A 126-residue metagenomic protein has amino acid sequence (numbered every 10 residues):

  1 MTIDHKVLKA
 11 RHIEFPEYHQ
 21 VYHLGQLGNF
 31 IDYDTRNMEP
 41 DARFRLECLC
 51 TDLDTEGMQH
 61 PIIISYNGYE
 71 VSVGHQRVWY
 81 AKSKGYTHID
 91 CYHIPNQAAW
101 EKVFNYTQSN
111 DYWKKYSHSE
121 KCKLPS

Functional and structural regions predicted by a protein language model:
M1-S72, Q76-P95, W100-S109, W113: Short, charged/polar connector segments at secondary-structure boundaries
K114-S126: Alpha-helical interaction elements
